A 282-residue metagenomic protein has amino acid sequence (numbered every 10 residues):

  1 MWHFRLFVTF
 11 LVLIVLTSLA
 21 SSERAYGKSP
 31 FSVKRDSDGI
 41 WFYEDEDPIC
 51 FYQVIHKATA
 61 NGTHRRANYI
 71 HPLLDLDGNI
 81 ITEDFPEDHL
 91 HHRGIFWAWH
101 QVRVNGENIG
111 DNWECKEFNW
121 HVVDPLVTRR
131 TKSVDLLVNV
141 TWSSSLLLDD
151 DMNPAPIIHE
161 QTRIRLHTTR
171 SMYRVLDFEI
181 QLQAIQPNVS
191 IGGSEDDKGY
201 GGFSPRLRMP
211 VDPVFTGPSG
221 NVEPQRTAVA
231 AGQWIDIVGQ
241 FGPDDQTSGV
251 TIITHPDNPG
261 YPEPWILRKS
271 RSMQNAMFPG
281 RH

Functional and structural regions predicted by a protein language model:
F7-S18: Bacterial N-terminal signal peptides
R24-L90, E179, N188, G193: Beta-strand-rich N-terminal accessory domains
S37, F42, P187, D196-S248: Polysaccharide-binding surfaces and accessory modules of carbohydrate-active proteins
Y52-A58, G62-R66, T169-T216: Acidic (Asp/Glu-rich), glycine- and aromatic
N61-W113, G217-W234, R268: Extracellular/lumen-exposed scaffold segments
H91-M172: Extended, loop-rich substrate-binding clefts of extracytoplasmic carbohydrate-active enzymes
V250-H282: Beta-strand-rich recognition/accessory modules
